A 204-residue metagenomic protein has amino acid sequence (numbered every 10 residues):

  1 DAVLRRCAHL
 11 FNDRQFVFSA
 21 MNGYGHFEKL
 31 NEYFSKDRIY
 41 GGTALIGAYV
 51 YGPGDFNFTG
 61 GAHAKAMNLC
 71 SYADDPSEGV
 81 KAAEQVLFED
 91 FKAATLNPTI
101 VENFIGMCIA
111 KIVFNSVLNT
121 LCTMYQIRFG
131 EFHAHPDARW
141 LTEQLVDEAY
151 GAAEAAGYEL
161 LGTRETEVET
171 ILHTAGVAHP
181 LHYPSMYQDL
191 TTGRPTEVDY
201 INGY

Functional and structural regions predicted by a protein language model:
D1-N57: Rossmann-like NAD(P)(H) cofactor-binding subdomain of soluble oxidoreductases
A2, D137, Y204: Residue-level recognition of oxygen-bearing side chains
L10, E32-Y40, P53-T163, T170: Internal alpha-helical scaffold of NAD(P)-dependent oxidoreductase catalytic cores
M21, T43, S71, P136 (+1 more regions): Conserved residues at beta->alpha junctions
A44, N103, E165-T166, I201: Proline- and acidic/polar-enriched loop/turn elements at helix boundaries
N115, Y200-Y204: Short FAD-binding loop at a beta-strand-to-alpha-helix junction that anchors the flavin cofactor in diverse
E143-Y200: C-terminal substrate-binding/catalytic lobe of Rossmann-fold NAD(P)-dependent oxidoreductases
